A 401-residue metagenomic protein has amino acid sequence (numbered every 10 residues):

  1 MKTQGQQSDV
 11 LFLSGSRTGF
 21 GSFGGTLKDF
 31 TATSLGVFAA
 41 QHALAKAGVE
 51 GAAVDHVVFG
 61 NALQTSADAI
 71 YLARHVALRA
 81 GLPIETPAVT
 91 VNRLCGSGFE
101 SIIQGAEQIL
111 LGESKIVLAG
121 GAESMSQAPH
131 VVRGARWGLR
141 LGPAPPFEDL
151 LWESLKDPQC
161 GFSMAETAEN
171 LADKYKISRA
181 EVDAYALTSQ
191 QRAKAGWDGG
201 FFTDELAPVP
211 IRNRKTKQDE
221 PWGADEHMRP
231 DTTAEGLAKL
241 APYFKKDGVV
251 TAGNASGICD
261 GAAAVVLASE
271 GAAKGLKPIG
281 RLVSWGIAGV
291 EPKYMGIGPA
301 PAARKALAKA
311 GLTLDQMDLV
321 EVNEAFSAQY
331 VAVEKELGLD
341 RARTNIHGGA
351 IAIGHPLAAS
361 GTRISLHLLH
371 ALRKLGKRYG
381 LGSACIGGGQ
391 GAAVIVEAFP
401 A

Functional and structural regions predicted by a protein language model:
M1-F30, H42, T233-I297, P301 (+6 more regions): Condensing-enzyme catalytic core mediating Claisen C-C bond formation in acyl metabolism
K2, S16-T18, D29-T33, V37-F38 (+3 more regions): N-terminal extracellular/periplasmic Venus flytrap/periplasmic-binding protein-like
K2-A62, S66-A80, P87, T167-R179 (+5 more regions): Conserved active-site "lid/cap" helical segment
F30, N61-I116, F147, P158-S163 (+3 more regions): Conserved catalytic cysteine-centered active-site region of acyl-thioester-dependent Claisen-condensing enzymes
N92-E123, A172-F201, A264-G271, P356-K377 (+1 more regions): Active-site-proximal alpha-helical scaffold in enzymes
I116-N170: Flexible glycine-/small-residue-enriched beta->alpha junction loops that bind anionic phosphate/pyrophosphate groups
E166-E169, E205, V283-A352: Active-site pocket-lining segment
